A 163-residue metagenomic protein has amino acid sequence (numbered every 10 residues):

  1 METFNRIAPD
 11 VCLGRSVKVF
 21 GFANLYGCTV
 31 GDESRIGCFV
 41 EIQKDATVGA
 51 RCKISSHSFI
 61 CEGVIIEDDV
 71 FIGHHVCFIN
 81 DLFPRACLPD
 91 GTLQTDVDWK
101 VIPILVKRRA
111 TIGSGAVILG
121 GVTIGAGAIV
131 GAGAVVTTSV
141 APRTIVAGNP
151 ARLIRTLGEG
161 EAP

Functional and structural regions predicted by a protein language model:
M1-C12, V19-V122, P150, R155-E159: Flexible, glycine/small-residue-enriched loop-and-beta-strand segment within the central core of proteins
V122-S139, T144-I145: C-terminal/domain-terminus segments
A162-P163: Phosphate-binding loop/pocket of nucleotide- and phosphate-handling active sites
